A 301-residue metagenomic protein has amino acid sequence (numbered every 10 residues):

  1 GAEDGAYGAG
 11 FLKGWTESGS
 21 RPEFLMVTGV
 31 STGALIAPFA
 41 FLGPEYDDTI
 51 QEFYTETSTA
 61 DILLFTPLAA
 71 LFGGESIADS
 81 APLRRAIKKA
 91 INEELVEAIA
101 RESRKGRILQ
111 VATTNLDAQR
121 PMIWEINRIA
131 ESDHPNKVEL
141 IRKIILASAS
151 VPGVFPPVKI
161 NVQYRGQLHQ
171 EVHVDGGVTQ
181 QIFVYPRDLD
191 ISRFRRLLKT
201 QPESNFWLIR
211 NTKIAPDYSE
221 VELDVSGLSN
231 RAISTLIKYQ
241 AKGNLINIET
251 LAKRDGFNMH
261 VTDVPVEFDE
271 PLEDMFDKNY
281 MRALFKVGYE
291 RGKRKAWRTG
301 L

Functional and structural regions predicted by a protein language model:
A2-L25, F41-L301: Patatin-like phospholipase
T28-G33: Gly/Ala-rich beta-loop-alpha elbow adjacent to hydrolase catalytic centers
I36-F39: Hydrolases whose catalytic domains are alpha/beta-hydrolase-1, hotdog thioesterase, or metallo-beta-lactamase-like
